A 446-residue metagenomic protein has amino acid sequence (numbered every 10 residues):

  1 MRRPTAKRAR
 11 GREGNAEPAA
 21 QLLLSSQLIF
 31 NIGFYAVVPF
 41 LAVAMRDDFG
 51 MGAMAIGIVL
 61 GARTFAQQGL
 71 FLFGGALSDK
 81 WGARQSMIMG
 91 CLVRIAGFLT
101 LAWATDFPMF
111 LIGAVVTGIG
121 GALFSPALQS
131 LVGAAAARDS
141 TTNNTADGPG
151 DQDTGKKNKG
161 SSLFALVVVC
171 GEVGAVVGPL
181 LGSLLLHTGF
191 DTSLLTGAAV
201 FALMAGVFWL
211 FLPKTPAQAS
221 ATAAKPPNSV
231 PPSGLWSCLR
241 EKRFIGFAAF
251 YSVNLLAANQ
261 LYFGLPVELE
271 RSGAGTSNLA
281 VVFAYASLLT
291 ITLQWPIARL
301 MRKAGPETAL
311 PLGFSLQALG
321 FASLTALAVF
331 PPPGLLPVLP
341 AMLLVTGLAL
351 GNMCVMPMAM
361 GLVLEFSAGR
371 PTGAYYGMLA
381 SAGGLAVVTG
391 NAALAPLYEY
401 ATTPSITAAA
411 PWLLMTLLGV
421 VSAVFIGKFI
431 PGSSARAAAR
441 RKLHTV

Functional and structural regions predicted by a protein language model:
M1-E17, P213-A249, L443-V446: Juxtamembrane intracellular "pre-TM" segments in multi-pass secondary transporters
G14-T64, R243-V282: Helix-loop boundary and gating motifs at the non-cytosolic
T64-L72, A175-V176, S287-W295, V388: Residue-level signature of mid-helix packing/kink "hotspots" within the transmembrane helices of 12-pass Major
Q68-T105: Conserved MFS/SLC helix-loop-helix module at the cytosolic interface between two early adjacent transmembrane helices
L70-G82, T292-E307, Y398: Helix-to-loop junctions at the C-terminal end of transmembrane segments in multipass secondary transporters
G113-G171: Cytoplasmic helix-loop-helix junction between adjacent transmembrane helices in 12-TM secondary transporters
L186-A199, P396-G419: A membrane-interface helix-boundary motif in multi-pass transporters
T308-A359: C-terminal transmembrane helical hairpin of 12-TM major facilitator-type secondary transporters
